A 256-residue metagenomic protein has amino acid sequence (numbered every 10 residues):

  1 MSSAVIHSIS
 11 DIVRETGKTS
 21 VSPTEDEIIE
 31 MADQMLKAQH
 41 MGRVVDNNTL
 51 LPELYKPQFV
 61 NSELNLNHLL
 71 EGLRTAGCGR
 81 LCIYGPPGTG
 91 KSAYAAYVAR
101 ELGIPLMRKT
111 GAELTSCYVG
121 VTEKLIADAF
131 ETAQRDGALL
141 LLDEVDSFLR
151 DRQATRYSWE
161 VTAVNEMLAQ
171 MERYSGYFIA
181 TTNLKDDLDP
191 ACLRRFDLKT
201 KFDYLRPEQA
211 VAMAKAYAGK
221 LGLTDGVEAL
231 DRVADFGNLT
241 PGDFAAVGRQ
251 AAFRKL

Functional and structural regions predicted by a protein language model:
M1-D151, W159-L256: AAA+ P-loop ATPase motor domain of ring mechanoenzymes
